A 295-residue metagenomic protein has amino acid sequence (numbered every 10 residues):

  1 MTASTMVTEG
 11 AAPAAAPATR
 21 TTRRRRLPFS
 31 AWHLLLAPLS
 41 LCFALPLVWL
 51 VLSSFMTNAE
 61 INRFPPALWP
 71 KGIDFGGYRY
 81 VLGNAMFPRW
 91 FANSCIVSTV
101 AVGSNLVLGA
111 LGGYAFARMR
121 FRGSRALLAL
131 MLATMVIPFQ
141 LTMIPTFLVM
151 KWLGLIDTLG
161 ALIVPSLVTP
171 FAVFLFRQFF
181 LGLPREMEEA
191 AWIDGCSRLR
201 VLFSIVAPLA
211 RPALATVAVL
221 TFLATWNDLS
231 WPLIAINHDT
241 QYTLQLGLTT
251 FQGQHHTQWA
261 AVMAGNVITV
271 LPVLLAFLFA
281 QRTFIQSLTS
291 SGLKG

Functional and structural regions predicted by a protein language model:
M1-R20: Short, intrinsically disordered terminal tails adjacent to the first/last structured region
A18-H33: A detector for short, charged/polar N-terminal pre-domain segments
F29-G295: A structural signal for multi-pass alpha-helical bundles of membrane permease subunits that mediate small-molecule
